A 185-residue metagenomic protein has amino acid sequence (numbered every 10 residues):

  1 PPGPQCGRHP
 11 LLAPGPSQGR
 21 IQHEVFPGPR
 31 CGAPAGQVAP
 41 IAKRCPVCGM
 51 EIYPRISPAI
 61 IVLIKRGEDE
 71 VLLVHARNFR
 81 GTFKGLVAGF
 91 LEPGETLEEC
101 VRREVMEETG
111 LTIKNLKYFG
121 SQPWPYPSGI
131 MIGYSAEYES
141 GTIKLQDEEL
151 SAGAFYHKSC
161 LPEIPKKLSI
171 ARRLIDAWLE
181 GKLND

Functional and structural regions predicted by a protein language model:
P1-V25, Q37, R80-K84, Q146-D185: Nudix hydrolase/Nudix homology domain
V25, G32, A42: Residues immediately within or flanking Cys/His clusters that coordinate Zn2+ in small zinc-binding modules
C31-Q37: Short Cys/His-rich zinc-binding micro-motifs
A39-L86, F90-L91, T112-I113, A136-Y138: N-terminal strand-loop-strand
I60, I130-I132, S151: Change "...and in nucleic-acid phosphodiester-cleaving endonucleases..." to "...and in nucleic-acid processing enzymes
G85-F119, Y134, T142: The catalytic Nudix box helix
Y118-S121, F155: Hydrophobic/anchoring residues in structured secondary elements
Q122-K144: Active-site-adjacent beta-strand/loop module that shapes the phosphate/pyrophosphate-binding cleft
